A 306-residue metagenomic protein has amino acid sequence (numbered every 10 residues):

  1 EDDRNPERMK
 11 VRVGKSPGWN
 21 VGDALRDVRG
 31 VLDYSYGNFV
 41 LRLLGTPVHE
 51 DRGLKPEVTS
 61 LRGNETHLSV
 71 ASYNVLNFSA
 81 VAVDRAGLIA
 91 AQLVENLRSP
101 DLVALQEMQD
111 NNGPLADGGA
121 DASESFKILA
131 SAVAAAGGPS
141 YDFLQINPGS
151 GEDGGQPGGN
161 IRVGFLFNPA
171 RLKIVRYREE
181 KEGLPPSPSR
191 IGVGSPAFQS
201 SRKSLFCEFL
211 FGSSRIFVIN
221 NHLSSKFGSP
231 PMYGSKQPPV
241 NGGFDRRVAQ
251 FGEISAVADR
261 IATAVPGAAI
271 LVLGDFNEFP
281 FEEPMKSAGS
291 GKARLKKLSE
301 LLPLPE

Functional and structural regions predicted by a protein language model:
E1-S69, Y73, N77-S99, L172 (+4 more regions): Extended non-catalytic accessory segments flanking core domains
R8-K10, I191, S225-A249: A solvent-exposed, charged loop/short amphipathic helix patch at secondary-structure junctions
W19-N20, A80-G87, S99, A116-K127 (+4 more regions): Soluble non-cytosolic domains of exported or imported proteins
V40, S69-Y73, D101-E107, D142-Q145 (+7 more regions): Structural recognition of the beta-strand scaffold that forms the well-ordered cores of secreted hydrolase catalytic
S60-V70, A170-K173, S200-Q237: Beta-strand-turn-beta hairpins that frame and shape the catalytic cleft of phosphate-ester-processing enzymes
V75-A80, M108-N112, P148-D153, A170-K173 (+3 more regions): Solvent-exposed loop/turn segments at secondary-structure junctions within structured extracellular/periplasmic domains
A90-P196, S299-P305: Active-site surface patch of divalent metal-dependent phosphodiester/phosphate bond hydrolases
G118, A122-S131, A135, P139 (+2 more regions): Metal-dependent phosphoesterases centered on the DNase I-like endonuclease/exonuclease/phosphatase
